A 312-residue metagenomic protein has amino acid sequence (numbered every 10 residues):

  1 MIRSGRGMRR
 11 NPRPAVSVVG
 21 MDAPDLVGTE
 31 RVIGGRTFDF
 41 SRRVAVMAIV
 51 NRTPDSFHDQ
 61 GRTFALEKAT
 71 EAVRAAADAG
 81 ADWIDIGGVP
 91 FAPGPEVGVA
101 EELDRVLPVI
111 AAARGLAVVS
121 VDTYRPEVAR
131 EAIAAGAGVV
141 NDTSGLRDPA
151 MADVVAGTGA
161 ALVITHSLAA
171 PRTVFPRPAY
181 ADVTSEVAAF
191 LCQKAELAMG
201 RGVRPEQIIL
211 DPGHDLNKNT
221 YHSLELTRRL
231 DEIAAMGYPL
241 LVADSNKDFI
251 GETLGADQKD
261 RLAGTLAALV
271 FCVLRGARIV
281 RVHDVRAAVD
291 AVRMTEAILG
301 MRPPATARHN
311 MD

Functional and structural regions predicted by a protein language model:
M1-R3, P14: Ser/Thr/Pro/Gly-rich low-complexity, intrinsically disordered segments
G5-G7, G20: Residue-identity detector for glycine
R10, V16-S17: Short, positively charged and aromatic/hydrophobic N-terminal segments
D22-V27, I33, S56-R74, F91-V118 (+5 more regions): Active-site-adjacent loop and "lid" segments of alpha/beta metabolic enzymes
D39, V44-E67: N-terminal binding-site loop/beta-alpha segment at the start of enzyme catalytic domains that lines or forms
E71-G87: Catalytic domains of carbohydrate-active enzymes, especially glycoside hydrolases
R204-Q207: Short acidic capping loops at alpha-helix termini that bridge into adjacent secondary structure
